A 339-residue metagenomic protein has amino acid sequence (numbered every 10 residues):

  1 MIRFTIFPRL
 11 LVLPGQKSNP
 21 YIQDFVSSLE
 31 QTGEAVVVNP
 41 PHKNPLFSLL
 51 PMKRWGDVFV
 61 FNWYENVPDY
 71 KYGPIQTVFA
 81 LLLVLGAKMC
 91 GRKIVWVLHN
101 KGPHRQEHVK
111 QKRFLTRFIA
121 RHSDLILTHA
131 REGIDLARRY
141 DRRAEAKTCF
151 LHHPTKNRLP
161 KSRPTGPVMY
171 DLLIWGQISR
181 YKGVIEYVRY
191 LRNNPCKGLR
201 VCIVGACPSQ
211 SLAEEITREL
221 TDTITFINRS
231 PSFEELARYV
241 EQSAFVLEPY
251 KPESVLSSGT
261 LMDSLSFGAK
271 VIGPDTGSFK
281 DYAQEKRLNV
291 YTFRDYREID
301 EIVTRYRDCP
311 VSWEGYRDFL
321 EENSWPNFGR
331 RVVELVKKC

Functional and structural regions predicted by a protein language model:
R121-L159: Donor nucleotide-sugar binding/catalytic pocket of nucleotide-sugar-dependent glycosyltransferases
T165-G183, V188-R192, V201-V204: Conserved donor-binding/catalytic core segment of Leloir-type glycosyltransferases
R200-E214, R229: Glycosyltransferase donor-sugar binding loop
A213-E234, F245: Nucleotide-activated donor-binding/catalytic signature segment of Leloir-type glycosyltransferases, i.e., the conserved
V240-V255, A269: Acidic donor-binding loop of glycosyltransferase active sites
E248-M262, T276, K280-D281: Nucleotide-sugar-dependent
K280-T304: Change "using UDP/GDP/dTDP sugars" to "using nucleotide sugars
R294-E301, R307-C339: A charged, aromatic-enriched C-terminal amphipathic alpha-helix characteristic of glycosyltransferases across folds
